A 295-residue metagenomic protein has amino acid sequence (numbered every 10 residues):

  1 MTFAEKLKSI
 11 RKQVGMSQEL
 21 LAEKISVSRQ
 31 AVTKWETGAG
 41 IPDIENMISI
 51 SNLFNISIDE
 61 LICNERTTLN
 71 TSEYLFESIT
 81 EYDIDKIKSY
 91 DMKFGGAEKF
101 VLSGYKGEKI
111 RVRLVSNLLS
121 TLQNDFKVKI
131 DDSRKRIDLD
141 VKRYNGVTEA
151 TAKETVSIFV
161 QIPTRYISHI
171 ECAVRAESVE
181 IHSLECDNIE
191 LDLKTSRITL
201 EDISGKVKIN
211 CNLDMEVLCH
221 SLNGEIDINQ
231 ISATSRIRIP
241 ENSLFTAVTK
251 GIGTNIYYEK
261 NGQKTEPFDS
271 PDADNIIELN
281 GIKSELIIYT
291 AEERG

Functional and structural regions predicted by a protein language model:
E5-A22: Short basic helix-loop element that most often maps to the first helix and adjoining turn of HTH DNA-binding modules
Q13-V14, L53, C63-I110, L114-T121 (+2 more regions): Short acidic/polar N-terminal linker immediately downstream of export determinants
I25-I41, N64-R66: Recognition helix of helix-turn-helix/homeodomain-like DNA-binding domains that insert into the DNA major groove
E45-E60: DNA major-groove recognition helix of helix-turn-helix/homeodomain DNA-binding modules
E81-D85, V101, T121-S204, P267-G295: Right-handed parallel beta-helix
E201-G295: Short, surface-exposed interaction patches in beta-rich subdomains that mediate adhesion/assembly near membranes
